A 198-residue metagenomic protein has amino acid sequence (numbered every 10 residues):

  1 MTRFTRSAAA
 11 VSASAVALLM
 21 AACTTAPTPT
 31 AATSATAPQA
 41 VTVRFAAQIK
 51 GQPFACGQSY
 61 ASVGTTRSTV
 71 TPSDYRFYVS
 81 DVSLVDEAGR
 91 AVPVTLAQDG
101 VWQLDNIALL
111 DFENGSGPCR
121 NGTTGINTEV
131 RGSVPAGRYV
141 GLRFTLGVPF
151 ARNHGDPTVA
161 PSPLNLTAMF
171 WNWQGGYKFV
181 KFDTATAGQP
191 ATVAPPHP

Functional and structural regions predicted by a protein language model:
M1-T2, F144: Short aromatic/hydrophobic-glycine micro-motifs
T2-S14: Bacterial N-terminal signal peptides that target proteins for export
L19-A22: C-terminal motif of bacterial Sec signal peptides marking the signal peptidase cleavage site
T24-P27: Bacterial signal peptide processing site
T30: Extracytoplasmic
S34-P198: A short, solvent-exposed, low-complexity linear motif enriched for acidic/polar residues with Pro/Gly/Ser/Thr
